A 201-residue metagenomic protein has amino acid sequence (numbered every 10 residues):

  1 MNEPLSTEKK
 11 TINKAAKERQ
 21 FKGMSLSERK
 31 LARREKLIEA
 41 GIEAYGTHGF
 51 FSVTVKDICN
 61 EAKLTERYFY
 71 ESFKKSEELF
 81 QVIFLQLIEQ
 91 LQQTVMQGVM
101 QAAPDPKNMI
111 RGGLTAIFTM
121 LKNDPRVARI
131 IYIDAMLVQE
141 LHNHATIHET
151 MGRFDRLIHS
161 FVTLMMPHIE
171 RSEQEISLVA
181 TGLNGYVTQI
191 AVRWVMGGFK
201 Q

Functional and structural regions predicted by a protein language model:
M1-A32: N-terminal intrinsically disordered/low-complexity leader segments
K30-G41, I58, I83-L91, V95: Generic hydrophobic, amphipathic alpha-helix propensity
K36, A44-E78, V82: Helix-turn-helix
F73, E78-Q90, T94, I131 (+2 more regions): Alpha-helical DNA-contacting segments of helix-turn-helix folds
V82, Q97-N123, L183: Hydrophobic alpha-helical connector segments
E89, Q93-M96, L141-P167, S177-G182 (+1 more regions): Amphipathic alpha-helical packing segments from all-alpha helical-bundle domains
L121-L141, H159-S160, Q189-M196: Amphipathic alpha-helical segments used for helix-helix packing
R129-Y132, M165-Q201: Hydrophobic/aromatic-rich alpha-helical bundle segments in the mid-to-C-terminal region
